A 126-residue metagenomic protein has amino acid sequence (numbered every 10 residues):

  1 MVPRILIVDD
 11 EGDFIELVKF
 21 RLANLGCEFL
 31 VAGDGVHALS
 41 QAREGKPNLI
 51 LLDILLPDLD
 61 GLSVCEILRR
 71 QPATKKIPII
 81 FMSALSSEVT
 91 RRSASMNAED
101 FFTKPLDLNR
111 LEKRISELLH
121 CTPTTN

Functional and structural regions predicted by a protein language model:
I15, P57, K75, S87: The feature encodes the CheY-like receiver
E16-N24: Charged docking surfaces used in two-component/phosphorelay signaling
K19, S63, L85-T103, N109-S116: Alpha4 helix (beta4-alpha4-beta5 surface) of REC/receiver domains from two-component response regulators
G26-G33, Q41: Short hydrophobic/Thr-rich beta-strand motif most characteristic of the beta2 strand and flanking loop of CheY-like
V31, L56-L59: Residue-level signal for the "D+5" position in two-component response regulator receiver
D34-H37, D60-S63: Acidic catalytic/metal-coordinating carboxylates
G45-L51, L56: Active-site beta3 strand of CheY-like receiver
